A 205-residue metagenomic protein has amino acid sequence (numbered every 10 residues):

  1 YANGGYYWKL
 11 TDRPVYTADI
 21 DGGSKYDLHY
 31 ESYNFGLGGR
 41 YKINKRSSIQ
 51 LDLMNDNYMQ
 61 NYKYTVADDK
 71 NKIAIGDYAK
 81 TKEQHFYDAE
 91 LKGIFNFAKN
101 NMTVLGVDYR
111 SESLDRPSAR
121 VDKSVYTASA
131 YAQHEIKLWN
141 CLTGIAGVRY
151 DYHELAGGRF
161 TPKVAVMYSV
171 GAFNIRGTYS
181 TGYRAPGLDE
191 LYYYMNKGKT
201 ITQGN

Functional and structural regions predicted by a protein language model:
Y1-D12, I49-K63, M102-E112, P117 (+1 more regions): Surface-exposed extracellular loop regions of Gram-negative outer-membrane beta-barrel proteins
Y1-H85: Flexible loop and strand-edge segments within Gram-negative outer membrane beta-barrel domains
G5, A79-D88, K92, N96 (+1 more regions): C-terminal low-complexity, acidic/polar tails when present
T17-G23, S32-N34, K70-D77, L114-P117 (+2 more regions): Extracytoplasmic loops and strand-loop junctions of Gram-negative outer membrane beta-barrel proteins
H29-Y33, E83-Y87, S124-A128, G158-F160: Residues that define the transmembrane beta-barrel architecture of outer-membrane proteins
L37-Y41, A89-F95, A130-I136, V164-Y168: Residues on the lipid-exposed face of transmembrane beta-strands in outer-membrane beta-barrel proteins
N44-R46, N96-N100, W139-T143, S169-F173: Outer-membrane beta-barrel channels and translocator barrels
S118-V121, E154-R159, Y168-N205: Surface-exposed extracellular loop regions of Gram-negative outer-membrane beta-barrel proteins, predominantly
